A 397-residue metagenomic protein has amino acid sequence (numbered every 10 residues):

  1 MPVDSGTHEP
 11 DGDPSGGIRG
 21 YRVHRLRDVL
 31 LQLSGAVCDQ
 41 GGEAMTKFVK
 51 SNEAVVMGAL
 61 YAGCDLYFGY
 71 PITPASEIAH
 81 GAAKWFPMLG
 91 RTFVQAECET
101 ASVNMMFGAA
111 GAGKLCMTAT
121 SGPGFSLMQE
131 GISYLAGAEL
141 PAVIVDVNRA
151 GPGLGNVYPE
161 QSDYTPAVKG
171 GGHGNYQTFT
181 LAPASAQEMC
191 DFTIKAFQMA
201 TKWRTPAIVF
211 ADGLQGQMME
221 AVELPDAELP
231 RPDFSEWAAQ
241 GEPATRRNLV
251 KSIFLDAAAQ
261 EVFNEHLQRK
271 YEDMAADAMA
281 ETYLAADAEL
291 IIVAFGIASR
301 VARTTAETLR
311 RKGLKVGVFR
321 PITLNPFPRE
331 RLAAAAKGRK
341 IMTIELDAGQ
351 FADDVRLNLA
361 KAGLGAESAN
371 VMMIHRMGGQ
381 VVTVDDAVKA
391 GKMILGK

Functional and structural regions predicted by a protein language model:
M1, E9, P14, I18 (+2 more regions): Cationic, amphipathic, low-complexity alpha-helical segments enriched in hydrophobics plus arginine/proline
D39-G170, Q177, S185, T383-L395: Thiamine diphosphate
F48-V55, L267-L290, R303-E307: Glycine-/acidic-rich phosphate or pyrophosphate-binding loops and their flanking alpha/beta elements
P159-D212: Conserved thiamine diphosphate
R204-T282: Conformationally flexible catalytic loops at phosphate/diphosphate-handling active centers
A302-A335: Generic long, charged, amphipathic alpha-helical segments
L346-K397: Peripheral docking tails and interdomain loops at the edges of cofactor- or intermediate-handling domains
